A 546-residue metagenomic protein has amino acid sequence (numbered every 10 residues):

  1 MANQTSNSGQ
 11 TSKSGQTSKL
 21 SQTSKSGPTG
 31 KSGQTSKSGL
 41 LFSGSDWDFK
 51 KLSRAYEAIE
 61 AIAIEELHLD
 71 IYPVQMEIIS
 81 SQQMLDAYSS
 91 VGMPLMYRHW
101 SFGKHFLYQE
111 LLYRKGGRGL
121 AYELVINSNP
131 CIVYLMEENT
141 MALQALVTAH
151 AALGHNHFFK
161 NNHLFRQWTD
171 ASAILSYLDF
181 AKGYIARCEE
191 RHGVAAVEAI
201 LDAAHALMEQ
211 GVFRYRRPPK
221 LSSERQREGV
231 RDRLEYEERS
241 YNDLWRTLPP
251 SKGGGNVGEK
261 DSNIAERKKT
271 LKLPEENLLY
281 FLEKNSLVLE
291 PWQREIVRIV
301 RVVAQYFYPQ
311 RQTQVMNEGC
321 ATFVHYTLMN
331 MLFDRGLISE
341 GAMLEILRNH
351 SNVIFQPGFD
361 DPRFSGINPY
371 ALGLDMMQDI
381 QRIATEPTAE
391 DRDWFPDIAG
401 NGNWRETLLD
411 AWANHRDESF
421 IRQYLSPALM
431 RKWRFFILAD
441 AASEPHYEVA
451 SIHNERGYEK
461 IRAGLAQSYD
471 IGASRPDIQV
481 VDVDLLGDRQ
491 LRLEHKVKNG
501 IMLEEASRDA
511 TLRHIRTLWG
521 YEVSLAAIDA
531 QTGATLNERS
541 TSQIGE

Functional and structural regions predicted by a protein language model:
A2, K50-C131, S251-L289, L525-N537: Auxiliary, metal-adjacent structural segments of Zn-dependent hydrolase domains
T5-S38: Long, intrinsically disordered low-complexity tandem-repeat segments
Q82-L111, Y215-E259, H453-A466: Extended, Lys/Arg-enriched charged tracts that mediate electrostatic binding to polyanionic substrates
P130-V147, F307-T313: Short pre-active-site segment immediately N-terminal to the catalytic Zn-binding motif
C131, M136-E138, A142, F158 (+1 more regions): Non-catalytic terminal regions of proteins
N156-L221, R225, E318-L337, R348-D360: Post-HExxH zinc-binding segment in Zn-dependent metallohydrolases
I185-L273, N277-Y280, K284, V288-P291 (+1 more regions): Catalytic cores of phosphodiester-bond-cleaving enzymes
I264-S365, P369, L374, Q378: Long, internal scaffold/assembly segments composed of regular secondary structure
